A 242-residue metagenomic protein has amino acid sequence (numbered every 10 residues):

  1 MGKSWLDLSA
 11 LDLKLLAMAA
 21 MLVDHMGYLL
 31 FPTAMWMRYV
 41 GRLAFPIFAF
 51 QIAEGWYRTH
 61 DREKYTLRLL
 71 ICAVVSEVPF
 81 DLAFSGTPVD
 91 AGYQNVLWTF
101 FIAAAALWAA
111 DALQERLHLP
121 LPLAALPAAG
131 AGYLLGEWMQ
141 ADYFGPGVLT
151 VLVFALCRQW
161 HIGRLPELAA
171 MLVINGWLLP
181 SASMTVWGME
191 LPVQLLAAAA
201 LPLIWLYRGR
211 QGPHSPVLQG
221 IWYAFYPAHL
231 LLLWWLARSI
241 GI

Functional and structural regions predicted by a protein language model:
M1-I242: Alpha-helical transmembrane segments and their immediate juxtamembrane cytosolic regions
